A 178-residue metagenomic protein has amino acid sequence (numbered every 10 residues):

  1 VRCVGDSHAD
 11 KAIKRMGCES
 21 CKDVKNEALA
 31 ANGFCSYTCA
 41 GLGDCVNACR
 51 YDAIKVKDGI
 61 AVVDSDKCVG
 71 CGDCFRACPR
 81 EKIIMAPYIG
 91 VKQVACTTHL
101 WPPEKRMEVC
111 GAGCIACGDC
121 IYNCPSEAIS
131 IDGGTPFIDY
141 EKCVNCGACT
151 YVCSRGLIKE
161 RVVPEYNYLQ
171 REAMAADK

Functional and structural regions predicted by a protein language model:
V1-C117, I121-N123, E127, V152 (+1 more regions): Ferredoxin-type iron-sulfur electron-transfer modules and their immediate structural context
A61, T135-P136: Hydrophobic residues embedded in beta-strands of well-ordered beta-sheets
I129-S130, I138: C-terminal structured "cap/appendage" subdomains that terminate the fold
